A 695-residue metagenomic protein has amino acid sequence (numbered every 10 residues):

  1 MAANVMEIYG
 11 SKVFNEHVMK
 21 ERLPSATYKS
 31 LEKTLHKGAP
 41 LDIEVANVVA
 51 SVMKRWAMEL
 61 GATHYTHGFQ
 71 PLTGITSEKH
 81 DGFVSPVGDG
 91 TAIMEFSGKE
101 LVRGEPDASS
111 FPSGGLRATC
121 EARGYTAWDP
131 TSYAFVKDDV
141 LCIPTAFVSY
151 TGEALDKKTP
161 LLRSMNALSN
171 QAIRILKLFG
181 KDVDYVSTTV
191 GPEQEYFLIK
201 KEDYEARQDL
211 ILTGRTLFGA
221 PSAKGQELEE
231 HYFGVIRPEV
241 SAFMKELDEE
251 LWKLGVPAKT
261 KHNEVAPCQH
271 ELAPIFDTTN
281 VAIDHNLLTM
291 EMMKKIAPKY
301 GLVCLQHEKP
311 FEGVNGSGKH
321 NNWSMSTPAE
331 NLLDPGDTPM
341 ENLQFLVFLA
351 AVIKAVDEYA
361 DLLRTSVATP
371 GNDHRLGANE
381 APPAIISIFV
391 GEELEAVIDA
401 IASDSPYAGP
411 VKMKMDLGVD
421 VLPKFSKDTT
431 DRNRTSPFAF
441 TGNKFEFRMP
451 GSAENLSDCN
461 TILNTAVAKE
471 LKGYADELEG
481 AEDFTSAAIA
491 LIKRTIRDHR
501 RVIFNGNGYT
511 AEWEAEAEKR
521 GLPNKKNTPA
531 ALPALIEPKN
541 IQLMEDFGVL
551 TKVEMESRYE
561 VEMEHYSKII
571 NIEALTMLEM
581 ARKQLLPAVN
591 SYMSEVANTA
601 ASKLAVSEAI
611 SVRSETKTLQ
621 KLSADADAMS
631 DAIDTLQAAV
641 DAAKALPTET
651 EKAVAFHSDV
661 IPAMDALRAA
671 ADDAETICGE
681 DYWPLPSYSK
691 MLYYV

Functional and structural regions predicted by a protein language model:
M1-E7, Y694-V695: Basic/polar N-terminal segments that are highly enriched at the extreme N-terminus, encompassing both cleavable
N4-K12, H17-G98, V102-A118: Histidine/acidic residue-rich metal-binding segments in metalloenzymes
V45, F69, S97, P274-F276 (+5 more regions): Active-site proximal loops enriched in glycine and acidic residues that flank catalytic Cys/His/Asp and coordinate
V45-V49, F69-P71, K99-E100, F147 (+4 more regions): Active-site-proximal loop/turn and secondary-structure-junction residues that shape catalytic pockets, frequently
A62, T66-G68, I283-K299, M325 (+3 more regions): Hydrophobic/aromatic-rich, well-ordered segments within soluble, folded domains that form packed cores
E121-Q306, N315-N321, M325-E560: Glycine-rich, acidic/polar active-site loops that bind/position phosphate-bearing ligands
I211, N286, E308-K309, P335-T338 (+5 more regions): Composition- and surface-driven signal marking solvent-exposed, interaction-prone regions in large proteins
I492, R497-V695: C-terminal amphipathic alpha-helical interaction region
